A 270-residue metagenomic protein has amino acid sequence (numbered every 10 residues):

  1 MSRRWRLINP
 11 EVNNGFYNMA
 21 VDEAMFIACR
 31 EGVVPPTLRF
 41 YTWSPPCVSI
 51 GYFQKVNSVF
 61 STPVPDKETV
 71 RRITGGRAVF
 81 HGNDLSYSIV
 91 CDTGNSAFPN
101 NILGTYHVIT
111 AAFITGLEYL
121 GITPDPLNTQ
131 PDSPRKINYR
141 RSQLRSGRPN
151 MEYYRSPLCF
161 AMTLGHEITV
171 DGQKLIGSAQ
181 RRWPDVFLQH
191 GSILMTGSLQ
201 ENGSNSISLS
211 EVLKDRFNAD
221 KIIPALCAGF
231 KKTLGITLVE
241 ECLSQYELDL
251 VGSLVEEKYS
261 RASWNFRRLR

Functional and structural regions predicted by a protein language model:
M1-S61, R71-R72, A78, S88 (+5 more regions): Active-site loop/lid in soluble adenylation, ligation, and acyl-transfer enzymes
Q54, D92-N95, Q173, G197-Q200: Short loop segments at secondary-structure junctions
P63-G75, Q173, F187: Conserved alpha/beta core surface patches that mediate binding of polyanionic ligands
R72, T93-G172, I176: A contiguous catalytic/ligand-binding core that recognizes phosphate-bearing ligands
I73-S96, G203-S210: Residues forming anionic-ligand binding surfaces in small-molecule and nucleic-acid pockets of primarily soluble enzymes
G82-D84, T163, L188: Short, solvent-exposed loop/turn segments at the edges of secondary structure
I114-Y153, R182-R270: Long, positively charged amphipathic alpha-helical accessory segments at protein N-termini or as interdomain linkers
